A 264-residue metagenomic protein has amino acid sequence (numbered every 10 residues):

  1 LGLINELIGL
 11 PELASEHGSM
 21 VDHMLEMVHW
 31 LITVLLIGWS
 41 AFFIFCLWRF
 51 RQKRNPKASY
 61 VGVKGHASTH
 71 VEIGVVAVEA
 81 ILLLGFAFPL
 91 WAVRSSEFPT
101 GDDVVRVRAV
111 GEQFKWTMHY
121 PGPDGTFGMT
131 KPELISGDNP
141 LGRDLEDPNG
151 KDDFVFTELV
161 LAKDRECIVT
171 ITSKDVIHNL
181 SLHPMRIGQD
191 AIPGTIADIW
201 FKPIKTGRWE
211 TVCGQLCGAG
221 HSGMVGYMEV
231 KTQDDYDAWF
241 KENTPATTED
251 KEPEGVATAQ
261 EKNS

Functional and structural regions predicted by a protein language model:
G2-L25, L47-S264: Non-transmembrane, membrane-proximal soluble domains of secreted or membrane proteins
L25-G38: Alpha-helical transmembrane segments
G38-C46: Central hydrophobic cores of alpha-helical transmembrane segments in multi-pass inner-membrane proteins across all
